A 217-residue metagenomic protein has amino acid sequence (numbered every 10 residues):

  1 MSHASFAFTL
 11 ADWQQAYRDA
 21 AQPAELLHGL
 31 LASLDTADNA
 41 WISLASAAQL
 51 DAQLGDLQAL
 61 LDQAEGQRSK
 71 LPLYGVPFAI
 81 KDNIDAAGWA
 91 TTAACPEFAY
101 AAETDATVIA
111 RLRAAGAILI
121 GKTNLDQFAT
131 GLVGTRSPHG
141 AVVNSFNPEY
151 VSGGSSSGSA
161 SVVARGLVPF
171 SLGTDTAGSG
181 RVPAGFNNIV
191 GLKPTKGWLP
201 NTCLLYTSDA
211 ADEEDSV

Functional and structural regions predicted by a protein language model:
M1-G55, G66: An N-terminal boundary/leader segment
Q15, A59, E214-D215: Intrinsic disorder/low-complexity segments enriched in polar/small residues
A40, P96, S216: Conserved beta-strand positions that form and line the central face of beta-propeller blades
G55-L57, D85: Glycine-rich loop at the start of a catalytic domain that most often binds anionic cofactors/ligands
L57-V76: Immediate post-signal peptide segment of exported/extracytoplasmic ligand-binding proteins
L73-L205: Short glycine/serine-rich loop/turn segments
Y206-A211, D215: Conserved small/polar residues in nucleotide/adenosyl-binding loops
